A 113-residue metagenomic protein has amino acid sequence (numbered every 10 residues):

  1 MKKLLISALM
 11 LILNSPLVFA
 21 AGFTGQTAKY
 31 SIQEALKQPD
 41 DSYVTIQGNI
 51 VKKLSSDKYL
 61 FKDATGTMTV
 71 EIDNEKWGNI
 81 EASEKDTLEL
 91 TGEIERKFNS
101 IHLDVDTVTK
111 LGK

Functional and structural regions predicted by a protein language model:
L4-I6, N14-K113: OB-fold and OB-like single-stranded nucleic-acid-recognition modules and their adjacent interaction interfaces
